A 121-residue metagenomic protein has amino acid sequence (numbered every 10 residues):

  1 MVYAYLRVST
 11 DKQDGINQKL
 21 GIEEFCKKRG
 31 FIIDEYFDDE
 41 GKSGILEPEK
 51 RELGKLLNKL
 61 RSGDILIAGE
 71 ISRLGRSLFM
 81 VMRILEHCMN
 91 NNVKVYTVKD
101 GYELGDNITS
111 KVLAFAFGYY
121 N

Functional and structural regions predicted by a protein language model:
M1-N121: Short, structured surface patches at the beginning of a domain
